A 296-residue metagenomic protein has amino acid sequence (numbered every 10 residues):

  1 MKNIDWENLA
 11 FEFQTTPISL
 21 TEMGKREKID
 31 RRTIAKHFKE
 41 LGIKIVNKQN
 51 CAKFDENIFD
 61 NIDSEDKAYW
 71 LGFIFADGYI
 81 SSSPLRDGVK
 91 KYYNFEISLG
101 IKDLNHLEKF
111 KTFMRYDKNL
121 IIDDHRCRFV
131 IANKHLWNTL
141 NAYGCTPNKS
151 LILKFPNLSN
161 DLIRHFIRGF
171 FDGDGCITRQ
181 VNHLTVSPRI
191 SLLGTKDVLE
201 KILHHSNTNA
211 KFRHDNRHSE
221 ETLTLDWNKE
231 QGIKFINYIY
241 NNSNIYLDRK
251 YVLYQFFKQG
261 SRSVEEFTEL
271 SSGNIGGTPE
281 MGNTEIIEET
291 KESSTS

Functional and structural regions predicted by a protein language model:
M1-S296: Internal intein/HINT superfamily modules and their associated LAGLIDADG
